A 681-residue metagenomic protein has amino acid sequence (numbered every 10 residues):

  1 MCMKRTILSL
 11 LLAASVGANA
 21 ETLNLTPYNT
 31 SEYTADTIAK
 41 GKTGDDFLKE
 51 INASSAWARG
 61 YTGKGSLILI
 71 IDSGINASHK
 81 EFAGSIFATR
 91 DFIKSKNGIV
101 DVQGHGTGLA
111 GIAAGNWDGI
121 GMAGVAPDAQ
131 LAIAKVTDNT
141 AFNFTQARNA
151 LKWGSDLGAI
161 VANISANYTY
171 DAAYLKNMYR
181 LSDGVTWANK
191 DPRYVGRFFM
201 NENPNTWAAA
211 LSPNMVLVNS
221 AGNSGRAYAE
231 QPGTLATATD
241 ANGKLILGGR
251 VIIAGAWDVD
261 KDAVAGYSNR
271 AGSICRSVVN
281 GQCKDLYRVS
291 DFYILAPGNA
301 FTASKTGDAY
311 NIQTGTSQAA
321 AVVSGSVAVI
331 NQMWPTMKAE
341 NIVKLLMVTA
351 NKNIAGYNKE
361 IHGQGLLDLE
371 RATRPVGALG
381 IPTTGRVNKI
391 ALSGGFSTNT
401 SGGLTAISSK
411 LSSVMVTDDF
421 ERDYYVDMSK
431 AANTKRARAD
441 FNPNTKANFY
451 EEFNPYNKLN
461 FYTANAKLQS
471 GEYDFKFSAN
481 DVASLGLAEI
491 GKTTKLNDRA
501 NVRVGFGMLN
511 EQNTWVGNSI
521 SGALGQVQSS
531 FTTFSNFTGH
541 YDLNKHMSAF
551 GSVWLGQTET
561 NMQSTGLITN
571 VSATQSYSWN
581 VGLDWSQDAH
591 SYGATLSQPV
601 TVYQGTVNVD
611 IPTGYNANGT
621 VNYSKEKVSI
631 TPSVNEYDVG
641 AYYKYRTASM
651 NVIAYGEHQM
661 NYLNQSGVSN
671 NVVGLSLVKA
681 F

Functional and structural regions predicted by a protein language model:
M1-E21: Gram-negative bacterial Sec-dependent N-terminal signal peptides
L23-Y33, G44, S54-R90, K96-F144 (+8 more regions): Subtilisin-like serine protease catalytic core
D45-F47, N52, K152, A159-I164 (+1 more regions): C-terminal subdomain of the subtilisin-like protease fold in secreted/lumenal serine endopeptidases
W57, T62-K64, G104, N116 (+2 more regions): Substrate-binding/access-modulating region of protease and related hydrolase catalytic domains
D72-S73, K80, T239-A328, Q332 (+1 more regions): Extracellular S/T/G-rich loop segment that most often corresponds to the catalytic His/Ser-adjacent loop
F420-L543, M547-A549, V553-L555: Outer membrane beta-barrel translocator domains of Type V secretion systems
N460, R503-G505, E511-S529, F534-H540 (+4 more regions): Outer membrane beta-barrel transmembrane domains
Q587, S591, V668-F681: Outer-membrane beta-barrel "beta-signal"
